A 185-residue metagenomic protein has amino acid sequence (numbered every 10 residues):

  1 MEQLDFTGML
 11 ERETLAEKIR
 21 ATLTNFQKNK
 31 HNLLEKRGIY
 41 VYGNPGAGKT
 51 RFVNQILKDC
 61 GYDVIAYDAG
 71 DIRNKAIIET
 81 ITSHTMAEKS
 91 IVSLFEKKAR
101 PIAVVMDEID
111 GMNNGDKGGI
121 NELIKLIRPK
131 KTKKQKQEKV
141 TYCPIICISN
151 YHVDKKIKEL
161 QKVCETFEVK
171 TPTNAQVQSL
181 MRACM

Functional and structural regions predicted by a protein language model:
M1, L57, C184-M185: Hydrophobic alpha-helix position signal
M1-R37, A87-I91: Pre-Walker A (pre-P-loop) alpha-helix and adjacent loop at the N terminus of AAA/AAA+ ATPase modules, a conserved
F26, C60, I127-K130: Active-site catalytic pocket residues across diverse enzymes, especially alpha/beta-hydrolases
F26-H31, Q55-I56, V92-E96, K136: Beta-strand elements of modular eukaryotic interaction domains
K36-Y67: Walker A/P-loop
D68-M185: Non-catalytic interfacial helical region
